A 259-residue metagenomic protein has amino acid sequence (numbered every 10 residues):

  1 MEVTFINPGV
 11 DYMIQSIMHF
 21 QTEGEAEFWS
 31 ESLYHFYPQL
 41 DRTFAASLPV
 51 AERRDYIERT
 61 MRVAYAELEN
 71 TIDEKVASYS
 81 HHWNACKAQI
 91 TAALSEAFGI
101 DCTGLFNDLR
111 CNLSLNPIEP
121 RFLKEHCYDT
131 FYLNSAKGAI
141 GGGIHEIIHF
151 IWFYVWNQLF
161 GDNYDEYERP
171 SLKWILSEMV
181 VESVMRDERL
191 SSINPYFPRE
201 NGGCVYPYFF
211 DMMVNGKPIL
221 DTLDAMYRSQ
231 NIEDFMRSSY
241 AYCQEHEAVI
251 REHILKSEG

Functional and structural regions predicted by a protein language model:
M1-E74, S78-H81: N-terminal low-structure segments adjacent to metalloprotease catalytic domains across cellular compartments
P8-D11, N163-G216: Post-HExxH zinc-binding segment in Zn-dependent metallohydrolases
R62-K124, D187-N194: Auxiliary, metal-adjacent structural segments of Zn-dependent hydrolase domains
C86, I140, K173, S177: Hydrophobic (often cysteine-bearing) scaffold residues that line and stabilize catalytic clefts of nucleotide/cofactor
H126-F131, Y154-G161: Flexible internal linker/loop segments at domain or repeat junctions
Y128-G143: Short pre-active-site segment immediately N-terminal to the catalytic Zn-binding motif
G141-Q158: Active-site recognition of the HExxH zinc-binding catalytic motif
G203-G259: Pan-zinc metallopeptidase signature
